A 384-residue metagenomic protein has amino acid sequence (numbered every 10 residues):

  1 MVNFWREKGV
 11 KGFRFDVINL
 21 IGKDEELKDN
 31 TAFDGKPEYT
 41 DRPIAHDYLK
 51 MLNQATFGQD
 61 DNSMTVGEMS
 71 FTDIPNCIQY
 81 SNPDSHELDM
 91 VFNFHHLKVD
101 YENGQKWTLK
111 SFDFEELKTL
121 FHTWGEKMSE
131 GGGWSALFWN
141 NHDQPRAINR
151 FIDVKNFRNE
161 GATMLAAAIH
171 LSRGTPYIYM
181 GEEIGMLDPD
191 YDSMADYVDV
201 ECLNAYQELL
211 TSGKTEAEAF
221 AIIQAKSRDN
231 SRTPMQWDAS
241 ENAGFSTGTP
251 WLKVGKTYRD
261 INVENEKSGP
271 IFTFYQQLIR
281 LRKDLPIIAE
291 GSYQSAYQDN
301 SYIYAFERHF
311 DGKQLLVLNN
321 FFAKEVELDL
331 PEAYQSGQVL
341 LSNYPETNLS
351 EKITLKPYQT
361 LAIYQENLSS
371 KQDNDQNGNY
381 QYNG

Functional and structural regions predicted by a protein language model:
M1-G384: Active-site and adjacent substrate-binding regions of carbohydrate-active enzymes
